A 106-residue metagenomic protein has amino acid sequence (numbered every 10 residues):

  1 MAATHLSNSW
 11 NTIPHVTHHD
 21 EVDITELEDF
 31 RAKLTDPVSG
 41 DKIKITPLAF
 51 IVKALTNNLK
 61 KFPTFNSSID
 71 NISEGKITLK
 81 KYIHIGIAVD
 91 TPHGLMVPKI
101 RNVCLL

Functional and structural regions predicted by a protein language model:
M1-L106: C-terminal catalytic/motor cores of large multi-domain enzyme assemblies
